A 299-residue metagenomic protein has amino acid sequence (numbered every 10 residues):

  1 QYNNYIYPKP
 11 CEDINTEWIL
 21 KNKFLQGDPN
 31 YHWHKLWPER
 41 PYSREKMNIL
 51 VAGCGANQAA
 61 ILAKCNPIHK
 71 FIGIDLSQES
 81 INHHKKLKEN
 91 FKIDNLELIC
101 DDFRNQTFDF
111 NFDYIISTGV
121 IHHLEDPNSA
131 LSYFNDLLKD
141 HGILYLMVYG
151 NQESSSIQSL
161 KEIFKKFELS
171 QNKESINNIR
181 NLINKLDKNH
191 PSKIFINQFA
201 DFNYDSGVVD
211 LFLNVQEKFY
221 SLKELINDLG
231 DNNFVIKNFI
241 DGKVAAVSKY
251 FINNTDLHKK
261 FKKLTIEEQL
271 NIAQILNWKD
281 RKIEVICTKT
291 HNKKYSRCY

Functional and structural regions predicted by a protein language model:
N4-M47, I61: Conserved alpha-helix/loop element of class I SAM-dependent methyltransferases that forms part of the SAM/SAH-binding
G55-I68: Conserved SAM-binding loop of SAM-dependent methyltransferases across substrates and taxa, primarily the Class I
S77-E79: Conserved SAM/SAH-binding beta-strand->alpha-helix loop
N90-R104: Conserved SAM-binding strand-loop segment of SAM-dependent methyltransferases
R104-I115: A short acidic, Gly/Pro-enriched loop at the edge of an enzyme's catalytic core that lines a small-molecule cofactor
N128-H141: A short glycine-rich, Lys/Arg-flanked "PGG" loop and its adjoining helix->strand segment in the class I
I143-F195: Conserved class I S-adenosyl-L-methionine
L182-Y299: Rossmann-like AdoMet/SAM-dependent catalytic core
